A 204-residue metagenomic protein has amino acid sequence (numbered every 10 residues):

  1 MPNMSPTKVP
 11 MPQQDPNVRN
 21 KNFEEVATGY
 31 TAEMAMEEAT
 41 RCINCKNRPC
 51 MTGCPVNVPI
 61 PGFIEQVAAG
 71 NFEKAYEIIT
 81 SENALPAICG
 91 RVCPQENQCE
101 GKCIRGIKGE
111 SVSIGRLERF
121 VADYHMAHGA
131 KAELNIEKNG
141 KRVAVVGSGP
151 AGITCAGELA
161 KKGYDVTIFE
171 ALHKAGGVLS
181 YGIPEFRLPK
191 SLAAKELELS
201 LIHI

Functional and structural regions predicted by a protein language model:
M1-R142: Ferredoxin-type iron-sulfur electron-transfer modules and their immediate structural context
E77, A194-E198: Solvent-exposed alpha-helical segments within well-ordered globular domains of core cellular machineries
A84, G149-A151, K174: Residue-level detector of alpha-helix initiation sites
V143-D165: N-terminal Rossmann-like FAD-binding beta1-loop-alpha1 element of flavoenzymes
Y164-A175: Glycine-rich FAD pyrophosphate-binding loop
K174-L192: Conserved N-terminal glycine-rich FAD pyrophosphate-binding loop of Rossmann-like flavoproteins
I202-I204: Conserved small/polar residues in nucleotide/adenosyl-binding loops
